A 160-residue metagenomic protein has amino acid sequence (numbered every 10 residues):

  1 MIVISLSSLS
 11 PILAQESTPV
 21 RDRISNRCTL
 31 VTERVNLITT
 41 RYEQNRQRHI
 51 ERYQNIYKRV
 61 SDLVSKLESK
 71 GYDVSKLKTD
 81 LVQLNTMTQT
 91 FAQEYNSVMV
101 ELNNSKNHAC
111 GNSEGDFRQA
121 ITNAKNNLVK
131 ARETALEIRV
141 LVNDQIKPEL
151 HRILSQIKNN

Functional and structural regions predicted by a protein language model:
M1-S7: Bacterial N-terminal signal peptides
L9-A14: Sec/Tat signal peptide C-region and signal peptidase I cleavage site
E16-Y53, K106-N160: C-terminal amphipathic alpha-helix
N36, E43, I56, V60 (+4 more regions): Generic hydrophobic secondary-structure signal
N45, R52, I56-R59, L63-K66 (+6 more regions): Interface faces of extended alpha-helical assemblies that scaffold/oligomerize eukaryotic macromolecular complexes
L63-T88, E94-G111: Short, solvent-exposed, charged loop/turn and helix-capping segments that join or cap alpha-helices on peripheral
